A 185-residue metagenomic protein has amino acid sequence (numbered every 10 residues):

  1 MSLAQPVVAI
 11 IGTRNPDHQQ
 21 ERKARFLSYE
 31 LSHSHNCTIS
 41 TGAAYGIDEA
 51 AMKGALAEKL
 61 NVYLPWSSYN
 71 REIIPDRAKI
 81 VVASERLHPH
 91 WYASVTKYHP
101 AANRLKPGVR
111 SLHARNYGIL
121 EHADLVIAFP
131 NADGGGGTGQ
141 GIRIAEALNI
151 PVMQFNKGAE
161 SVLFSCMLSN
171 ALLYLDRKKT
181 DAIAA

Functional and structural regions predicted by a protein language model:
M1, K178-A185: Short intrinsically disordered terminal tails
S2-V7, R14-L168: Acidic/glycine-enriched connector segments
